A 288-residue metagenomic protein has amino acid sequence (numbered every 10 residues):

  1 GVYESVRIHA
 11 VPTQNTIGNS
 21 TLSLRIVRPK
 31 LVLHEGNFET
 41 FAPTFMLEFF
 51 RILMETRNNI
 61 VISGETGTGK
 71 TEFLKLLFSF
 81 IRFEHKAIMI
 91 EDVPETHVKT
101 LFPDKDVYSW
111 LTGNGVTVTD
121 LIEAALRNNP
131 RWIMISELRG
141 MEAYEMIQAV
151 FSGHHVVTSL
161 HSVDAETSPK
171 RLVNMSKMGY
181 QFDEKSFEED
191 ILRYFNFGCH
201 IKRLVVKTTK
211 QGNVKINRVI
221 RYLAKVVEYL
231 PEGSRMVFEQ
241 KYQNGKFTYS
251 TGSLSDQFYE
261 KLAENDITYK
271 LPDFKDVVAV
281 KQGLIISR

Functional and structural regions predicted by a protein language model:
G1-T56: P-loop NTP-binding catalytic core
I60, F78-L192: Switch/coupling sub-region of P-loop NTPases
G64: The Walker A (P-loop) glycine that initiates the GxxxxGKT/S ATP-binding motif of P-loop NTPases
G67: Walker A (P-loop) phosphate-binding loop of P-loop NTPases
K70: Conserved lysine of the Walker
F73, L77: Hydrophobic positions on the alpha1 helix immediately C-terminal to the Walker A/P-loop
F187-P231: Phosphate-binding/switch region of NTP-binding enzymes
G212-R288: NTP-binding/hydrolysis catalytic cores, primarily Walker-type P-loop NTPases
